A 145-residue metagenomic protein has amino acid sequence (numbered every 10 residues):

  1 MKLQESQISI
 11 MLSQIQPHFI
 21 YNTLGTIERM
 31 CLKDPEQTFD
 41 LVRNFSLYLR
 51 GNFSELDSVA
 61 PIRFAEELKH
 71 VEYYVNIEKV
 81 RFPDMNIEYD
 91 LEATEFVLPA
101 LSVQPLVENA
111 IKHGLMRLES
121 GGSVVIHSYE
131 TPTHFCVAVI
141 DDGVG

Functional and structural regions predicted by a protein language model:
M1-G145: Two-component histidine phosphotransfer core
